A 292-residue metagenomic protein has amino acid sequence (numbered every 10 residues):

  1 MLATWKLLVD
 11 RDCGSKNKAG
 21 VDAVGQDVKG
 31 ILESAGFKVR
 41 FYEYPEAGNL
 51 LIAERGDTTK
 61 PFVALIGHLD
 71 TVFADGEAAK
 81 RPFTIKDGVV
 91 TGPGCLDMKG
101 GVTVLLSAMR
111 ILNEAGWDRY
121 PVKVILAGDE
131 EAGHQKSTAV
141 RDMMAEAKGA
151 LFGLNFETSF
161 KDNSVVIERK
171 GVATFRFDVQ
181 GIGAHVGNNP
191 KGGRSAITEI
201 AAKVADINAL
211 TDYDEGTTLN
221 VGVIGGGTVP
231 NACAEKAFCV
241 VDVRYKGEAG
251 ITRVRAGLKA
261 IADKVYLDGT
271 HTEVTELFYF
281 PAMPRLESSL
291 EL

Functional and structural regions predicted by a protein language model:
M1-P93, I111-W117: Acidic/His- and Gly-rich active-site-bordering loop/insert found across diverse amide/peptide-bond hydrolases
A3, C13-G14, A23, D27 (+4 more regions): Metal-dependent amide/peptide-bond hydrolase catalytic core, centered on the "pita-bread" metallohydrolase fold
L7, L106-E114, A202-N208: Short glycine/serine- and small hydrophobic-enriched flexible loop segments
E43, L126, E276-F278: Residue-level recognition of beta-strand->loop/alpha-helix junctions
F62-A64, V90, L151-N155, R176: Short glycine-aspartate micro-motif
A64, K123-I125, E273: A structural signal for isolated positions on well-ordered beta-strands in alpha/beta enzyme cores
V89-T103, H185: Glycine/serine-rich anion-binding loops at beta->alpha junctions that coordinate negatively charged ligand groups
M98-K170, D212: Acidic/histidine-rich catalytic neighborhood of metal-dependent amide-processing enzymes
